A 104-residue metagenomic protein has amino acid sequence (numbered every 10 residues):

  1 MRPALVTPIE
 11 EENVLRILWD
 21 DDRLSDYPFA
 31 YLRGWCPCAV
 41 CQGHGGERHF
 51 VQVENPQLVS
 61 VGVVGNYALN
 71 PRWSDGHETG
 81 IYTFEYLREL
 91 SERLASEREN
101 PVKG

Functional and structural regions predicted by a protein language model:
M1-G104: Motif-centric detector for short Cys/His coordination patterns
